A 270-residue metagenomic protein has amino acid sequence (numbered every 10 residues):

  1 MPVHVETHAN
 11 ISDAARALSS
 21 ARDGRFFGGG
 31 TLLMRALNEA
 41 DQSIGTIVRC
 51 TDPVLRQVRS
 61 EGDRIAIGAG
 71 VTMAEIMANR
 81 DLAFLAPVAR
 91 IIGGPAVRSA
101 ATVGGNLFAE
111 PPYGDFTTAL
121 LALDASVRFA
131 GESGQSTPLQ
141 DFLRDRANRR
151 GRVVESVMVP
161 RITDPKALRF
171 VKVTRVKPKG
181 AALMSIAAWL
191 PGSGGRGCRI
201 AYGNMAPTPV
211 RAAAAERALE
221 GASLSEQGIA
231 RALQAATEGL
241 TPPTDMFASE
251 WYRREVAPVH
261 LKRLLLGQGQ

Functional and structural regions predicted by a protein language model:
M1-Q270: C-terminal structural segment of proteins
